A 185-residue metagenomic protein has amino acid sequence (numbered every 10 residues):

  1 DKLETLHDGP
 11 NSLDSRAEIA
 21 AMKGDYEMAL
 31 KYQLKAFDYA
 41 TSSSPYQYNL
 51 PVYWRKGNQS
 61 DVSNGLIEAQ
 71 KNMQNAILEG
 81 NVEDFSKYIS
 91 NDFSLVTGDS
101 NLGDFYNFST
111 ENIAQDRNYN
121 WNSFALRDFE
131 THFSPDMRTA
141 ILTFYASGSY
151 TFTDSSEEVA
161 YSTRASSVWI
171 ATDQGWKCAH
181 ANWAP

Functional and structural regions predicted by a protein language model:
L3-H7, A40: Alpha-helical junction/boundary sensor with strong preference for TPR arrays
S15, M22, Y48-N49: "A position-specific structural signal for the A-helix of alpha-solenoid helical repeats
Y26-S44: TPR/TPR-like (Sel1-like) alpha-helical repeat modules
P51-N91: Short, low-complexity N-terminal intrinsically disordered segments enriched in polar/charged residues
V82-R138, Y145, V159-A160: A solvent-exposed, acidic/Ser-Thr-rich amphipathic alpha-helical stretch
S162-P185: Short beta-strand edge/turn micro-motifs at domain boundaries
